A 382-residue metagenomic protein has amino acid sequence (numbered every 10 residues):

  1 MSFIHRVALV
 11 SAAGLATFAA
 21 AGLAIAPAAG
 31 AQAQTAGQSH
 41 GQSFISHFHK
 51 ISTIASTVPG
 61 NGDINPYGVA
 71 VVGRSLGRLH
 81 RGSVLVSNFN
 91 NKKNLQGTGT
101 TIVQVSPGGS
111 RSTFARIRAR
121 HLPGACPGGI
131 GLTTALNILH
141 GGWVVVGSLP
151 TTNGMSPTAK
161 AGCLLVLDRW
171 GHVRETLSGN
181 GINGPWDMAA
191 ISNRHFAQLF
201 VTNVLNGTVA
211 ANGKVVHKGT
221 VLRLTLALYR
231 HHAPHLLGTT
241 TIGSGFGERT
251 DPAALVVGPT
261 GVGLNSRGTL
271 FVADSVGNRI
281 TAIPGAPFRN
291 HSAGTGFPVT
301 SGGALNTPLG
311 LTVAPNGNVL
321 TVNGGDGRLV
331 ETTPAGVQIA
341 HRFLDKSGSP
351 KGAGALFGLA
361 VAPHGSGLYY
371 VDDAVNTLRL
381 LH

Functional and structural regions predicted by a protein language model:
M1-G14: N-terminal export and membrane-targeting signals
A20-G41: C-terminal region of N-terminal signal peptides and the immediate post-cleavage residues of exported proteins
G41-G62, P107-I130, C163-P185, A227-R230 (+3 more regions): Surface-exposed loop and turn segments in beta-propeller and other repeat-based domains that flank or scaffold
H47, R74, R78-H80, N88-T113: Beta-propeller domains
V58-G82, G97, A119-V144, L149-P150 (+6 more regions): Beta-rich, blade/repeat-based domains predominating in secreted/periplasmic proteins but also intracellular
F89-N91, S148-T151, A159, N193 (+8 more regions): Short loop/turn segments immediately following the C-termini of beta-strands
T100-V103, G162-L165, H217-L222, R279-A282 (+2 more regions): A short loop-to-beta-strand structural motif that recurs across blades of beta-propeller domains
S275-R279, V299-F343: Loop/turn-rich, solvent-exposed surfaces of beta-rich toroidal or solenoidal domains
